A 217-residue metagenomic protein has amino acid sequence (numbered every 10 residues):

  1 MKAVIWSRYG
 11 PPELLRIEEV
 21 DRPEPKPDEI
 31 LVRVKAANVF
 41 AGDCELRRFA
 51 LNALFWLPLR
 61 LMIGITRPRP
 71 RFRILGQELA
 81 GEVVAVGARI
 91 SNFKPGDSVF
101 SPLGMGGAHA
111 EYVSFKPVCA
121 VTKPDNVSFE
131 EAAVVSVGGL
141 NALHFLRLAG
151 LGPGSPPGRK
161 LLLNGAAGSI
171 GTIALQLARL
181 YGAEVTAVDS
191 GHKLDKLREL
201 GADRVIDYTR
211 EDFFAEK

Functional and structural regions predicted by a protein language model:
K2-V4, R16-D21, R33, A80-E82 (+1 more regions): Residues located in well-ordered beta-strands
P11, V20-L79: N-terminal glycine-rich beta->alpha transition that marks the start or flank of a dinucleotide-binding site
K26, K94-P95, G152, P156: Residue-level recognition of short, solvent-exposed, well-ordered loop/turn junctions that link secondary-structure
A50-A53, L103-P117: A structural motif shared across PLP-dependent enzymes of the aminotransferase-like
R73-M105: A glycine-/small-residue-rich N-terminal strand-loop-strand element that serves as the cofactor-binding glycine loop
A133-R210: Mid-domain Rossmann-like dinucleotide-binding core that forms the NAD(H)/NADP(H) cofactor-binding site
R210-K217: Short amphipathic alpha-helix with an adjacent loop that forms part of the alpha/beta core around
